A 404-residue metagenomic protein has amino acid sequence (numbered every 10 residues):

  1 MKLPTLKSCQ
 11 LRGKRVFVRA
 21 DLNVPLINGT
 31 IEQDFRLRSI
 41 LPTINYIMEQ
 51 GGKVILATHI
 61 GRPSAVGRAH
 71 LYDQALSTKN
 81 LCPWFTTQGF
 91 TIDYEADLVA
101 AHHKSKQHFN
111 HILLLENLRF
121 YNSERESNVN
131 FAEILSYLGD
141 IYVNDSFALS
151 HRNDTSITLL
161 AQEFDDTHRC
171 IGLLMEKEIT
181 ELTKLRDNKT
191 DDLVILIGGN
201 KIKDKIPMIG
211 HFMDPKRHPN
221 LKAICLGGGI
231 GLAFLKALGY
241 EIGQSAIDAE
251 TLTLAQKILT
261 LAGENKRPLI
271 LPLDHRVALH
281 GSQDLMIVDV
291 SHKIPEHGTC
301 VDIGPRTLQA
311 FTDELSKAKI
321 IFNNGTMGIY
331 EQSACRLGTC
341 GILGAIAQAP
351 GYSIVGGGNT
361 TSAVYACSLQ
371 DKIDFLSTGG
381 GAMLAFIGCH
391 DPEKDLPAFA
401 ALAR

Functional and structural regions predicted by a protein language model:
M1-R404: Active-site loop-to-helix "anion-binding N-cap" substructures in soluble metabolic enzymes
